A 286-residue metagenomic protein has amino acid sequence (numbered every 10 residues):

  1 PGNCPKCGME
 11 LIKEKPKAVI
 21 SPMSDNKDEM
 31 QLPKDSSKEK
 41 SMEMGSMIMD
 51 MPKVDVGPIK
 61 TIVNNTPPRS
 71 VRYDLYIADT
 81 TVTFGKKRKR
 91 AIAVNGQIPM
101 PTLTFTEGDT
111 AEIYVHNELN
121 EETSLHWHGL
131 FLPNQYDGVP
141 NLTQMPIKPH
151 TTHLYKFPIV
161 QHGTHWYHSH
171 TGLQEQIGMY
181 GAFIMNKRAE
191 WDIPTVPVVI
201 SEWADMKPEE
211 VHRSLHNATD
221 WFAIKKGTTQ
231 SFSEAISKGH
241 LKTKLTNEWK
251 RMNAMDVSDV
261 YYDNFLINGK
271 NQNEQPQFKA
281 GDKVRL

Functional and structural regions predicted by a protein language model:
P1: Short Cys/His-rich zinc-binding micro-motifs
C4: Short cysteine-rich clusters marking metal-coordination/redox-active sites
G8-V19: Short Cys/His-rich micro-motifs in 6-15 aa windows
P22-L286: Histidine-centered copper-binding motifs that mark active-site loops of extracellular/periplasmic copper enzymes
